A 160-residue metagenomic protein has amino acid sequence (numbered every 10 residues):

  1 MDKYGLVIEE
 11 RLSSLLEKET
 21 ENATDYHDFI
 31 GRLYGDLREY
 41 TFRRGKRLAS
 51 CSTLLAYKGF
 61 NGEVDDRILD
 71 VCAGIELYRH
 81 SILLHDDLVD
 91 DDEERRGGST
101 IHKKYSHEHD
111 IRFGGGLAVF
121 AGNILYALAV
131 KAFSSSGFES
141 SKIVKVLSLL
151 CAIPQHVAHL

Functional and structural regions predicted by a protein language model:
M1-E21: N-terminal amphipathic/basic leader segments beginning at the initiator methionine
E21-F29: Membrane-interface helix-loop junction between the first two transmembrane segments
F29-L160: Mg2+-dependent prenyl diphosphate-binding active-site environment of isoprenoid biosynthetic enzymes
